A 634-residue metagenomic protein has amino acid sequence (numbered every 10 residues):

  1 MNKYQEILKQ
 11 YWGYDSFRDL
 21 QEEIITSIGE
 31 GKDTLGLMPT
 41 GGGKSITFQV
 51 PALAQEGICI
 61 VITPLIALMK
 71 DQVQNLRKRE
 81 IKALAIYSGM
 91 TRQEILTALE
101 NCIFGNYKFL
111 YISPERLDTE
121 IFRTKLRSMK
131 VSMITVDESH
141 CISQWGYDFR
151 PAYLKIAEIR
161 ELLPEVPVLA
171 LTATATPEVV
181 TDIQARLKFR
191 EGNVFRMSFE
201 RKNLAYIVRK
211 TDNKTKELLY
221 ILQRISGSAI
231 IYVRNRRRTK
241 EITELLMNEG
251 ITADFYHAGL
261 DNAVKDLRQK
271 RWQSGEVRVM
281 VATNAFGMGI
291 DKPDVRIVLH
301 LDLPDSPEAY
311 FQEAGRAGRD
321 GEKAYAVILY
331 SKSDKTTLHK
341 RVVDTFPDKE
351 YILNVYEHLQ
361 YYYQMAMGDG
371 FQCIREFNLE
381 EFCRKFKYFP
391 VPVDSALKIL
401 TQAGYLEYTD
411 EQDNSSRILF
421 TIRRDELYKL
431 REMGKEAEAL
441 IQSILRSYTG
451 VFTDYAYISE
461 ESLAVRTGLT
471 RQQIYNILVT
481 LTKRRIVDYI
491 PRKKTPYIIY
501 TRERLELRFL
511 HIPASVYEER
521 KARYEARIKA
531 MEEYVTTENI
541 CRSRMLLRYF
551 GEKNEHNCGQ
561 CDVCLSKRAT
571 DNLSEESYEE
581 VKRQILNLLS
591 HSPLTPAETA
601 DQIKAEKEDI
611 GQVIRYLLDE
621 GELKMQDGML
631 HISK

Functional and structural regions predicted by a protein language model:
M1-K3, E576, E580, S633-K634: Short, Lys/Arg-enriched, disordered terminal segments
M1-Y11, D15-D19, E23-S45, P51-Q55 (+1 more regions): Helicase motor core with emphasis on the C-terminal RecA-like subdomain
V277, V295, L303-Q312, G318-D627: C-terminal accessory region of SF2 helicases/translocases
